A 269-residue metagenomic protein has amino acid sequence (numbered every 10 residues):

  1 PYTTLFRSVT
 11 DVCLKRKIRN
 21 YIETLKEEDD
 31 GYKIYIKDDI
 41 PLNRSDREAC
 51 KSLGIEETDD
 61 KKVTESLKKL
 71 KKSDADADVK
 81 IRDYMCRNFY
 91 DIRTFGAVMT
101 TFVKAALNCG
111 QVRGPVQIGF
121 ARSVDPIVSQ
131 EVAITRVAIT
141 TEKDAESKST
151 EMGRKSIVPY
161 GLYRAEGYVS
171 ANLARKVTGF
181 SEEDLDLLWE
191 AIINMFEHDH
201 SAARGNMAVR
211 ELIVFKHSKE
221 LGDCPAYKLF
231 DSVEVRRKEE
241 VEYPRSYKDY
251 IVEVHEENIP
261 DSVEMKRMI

Functional and structural regions predicted by a protein language model:
P1-I269: RNA-binding basic/glycine-rich loop and surface signature characteristic of RAMP-family CRISPR effectors
